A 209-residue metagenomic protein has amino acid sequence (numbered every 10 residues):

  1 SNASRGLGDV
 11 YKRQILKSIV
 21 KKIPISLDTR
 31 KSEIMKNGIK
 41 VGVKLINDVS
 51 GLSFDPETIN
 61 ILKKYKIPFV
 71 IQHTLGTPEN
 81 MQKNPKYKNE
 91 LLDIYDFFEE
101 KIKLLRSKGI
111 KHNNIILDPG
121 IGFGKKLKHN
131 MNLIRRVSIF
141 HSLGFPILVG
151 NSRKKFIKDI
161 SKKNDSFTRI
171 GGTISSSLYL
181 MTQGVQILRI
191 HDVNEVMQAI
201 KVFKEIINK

Functional and structural regions predicted by a protein language model:
S1-Y11: Single conserved hydrophobic/aromatic residue that forms the stacking wall/gate of nucleotide- or nucleobase-binding
R13-L16, M35, P56-I59, Y95-K103 (+4 more regions): Generic structural signal for well-ordered alpha-helices, preferentially at hydrophobic/aromatic core positions
I23-K31, K44-D55, L91-I94, L188-H191: Catalytic beta/alpha-barrel core
I25-E33, V49-L52, G120, N151-K155 (+1 more regions): Glycine-rich beta-to-alpha transition loops that act as phosphate-gripper elements at the mouths of alpha/beta enzyme
I25-L27, L45-N47, F69-Q72, I115-P119 (+2 more regions): Hydrophobic faces of well-ordered beta-strands that scaffold small-molecule active sites in alpha/beta enzyme cores
I34-M35, V41, S53-G124: Conserved anion-binding
I121-S177, I207-K209: Shared catalytic-loop signature of beta/alpha-barrel
I190-K209: C-terminal helical cap(s) of enzyme catalytic domains, especially alpha/beta-barrels
